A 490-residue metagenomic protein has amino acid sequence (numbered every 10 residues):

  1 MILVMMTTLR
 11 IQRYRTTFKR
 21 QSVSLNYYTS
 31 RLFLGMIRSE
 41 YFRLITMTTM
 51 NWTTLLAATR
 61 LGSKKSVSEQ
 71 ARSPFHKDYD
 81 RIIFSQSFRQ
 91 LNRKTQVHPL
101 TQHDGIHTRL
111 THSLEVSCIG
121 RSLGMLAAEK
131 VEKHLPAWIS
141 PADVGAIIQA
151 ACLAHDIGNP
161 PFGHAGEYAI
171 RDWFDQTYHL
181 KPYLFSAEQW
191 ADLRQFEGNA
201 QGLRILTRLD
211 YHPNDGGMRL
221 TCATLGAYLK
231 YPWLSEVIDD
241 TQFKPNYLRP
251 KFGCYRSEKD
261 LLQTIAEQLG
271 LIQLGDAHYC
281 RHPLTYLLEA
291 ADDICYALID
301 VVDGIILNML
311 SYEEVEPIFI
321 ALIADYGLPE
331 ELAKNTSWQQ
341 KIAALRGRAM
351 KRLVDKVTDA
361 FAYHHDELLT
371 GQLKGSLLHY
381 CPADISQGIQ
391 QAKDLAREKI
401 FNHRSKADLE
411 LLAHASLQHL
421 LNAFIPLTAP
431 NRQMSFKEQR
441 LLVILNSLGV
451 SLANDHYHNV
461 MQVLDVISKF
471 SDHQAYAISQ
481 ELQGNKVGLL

Functional and structural regions predicted by a protein language model:
I2-T8: Extreme N-terminal basic, low-complexity initiation segments that serve as generic localization/processing leaders
M5, Y14-T17, Y28, L32 (+2 more regions): Short, positively charged and aromatic/hydrophobic N-terminal segments
F42-A71, I83-K94, L114, C118-I119 (+3 more regions): Sequence-structural signature of the catalytic-core scaffold of metal-dependent phosphohydrolases that act on
H76-R89, C381-I385: Acidic, low-complexity proline/glycine-rich segments
K94-D104, L395-I400: A short small-residue
I323-H458, F470-H473, A477, L482 (+1 more regions): C-terminal subdomains that position terminal phosphate/3'-OH groups for nucleotidyl transfer/ligation, primarily on
